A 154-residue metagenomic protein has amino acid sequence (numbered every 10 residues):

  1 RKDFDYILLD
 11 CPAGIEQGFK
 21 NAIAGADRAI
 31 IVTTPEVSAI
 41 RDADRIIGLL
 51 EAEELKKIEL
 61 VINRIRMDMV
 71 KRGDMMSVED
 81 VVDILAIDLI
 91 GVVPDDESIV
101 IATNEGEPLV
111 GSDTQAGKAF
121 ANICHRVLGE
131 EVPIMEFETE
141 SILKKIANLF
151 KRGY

Functional and structural regions predicted by a protein language model:
R1-K2, Y6-I101: Conserved catalytic-core segment of NTP-binding enzymes
T33-T34, T103, T114, T139: Residue-identity detector for threonine
S77, P108-L109, S141: Secondary-structure junction/capping motif
D88, K118, N122-Y154: P-loop NTP-binding site
E97, T103-E107, C124-V127, E131: Short leucine-rich amphipathic alpha-helical surface patches
T103-F120: C-terminal boundary of histidine-terminating zinc-finger modules
